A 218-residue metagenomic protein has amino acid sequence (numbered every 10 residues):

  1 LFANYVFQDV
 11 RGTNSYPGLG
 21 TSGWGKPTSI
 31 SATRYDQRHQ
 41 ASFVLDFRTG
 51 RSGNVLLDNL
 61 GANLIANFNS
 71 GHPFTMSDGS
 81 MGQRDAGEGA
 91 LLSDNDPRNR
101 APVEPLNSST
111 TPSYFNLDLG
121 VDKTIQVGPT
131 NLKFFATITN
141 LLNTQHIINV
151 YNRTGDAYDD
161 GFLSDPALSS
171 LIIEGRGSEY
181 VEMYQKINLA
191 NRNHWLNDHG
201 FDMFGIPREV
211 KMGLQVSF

Functional and structural regions predicted by a protein language model:
L1-H72: Gram-negative outer-membrane beta-barrel transporters
N14, S108-T111: Compositionally biased, low-hydrophobicity segments enriched in charged and small polar residues
P17-P27, D94-V103, L189-W195: Flexible, solvent-exposed coil segments and beta strand-coil junctions, predominantly the extracellular/periplasmic
K26-A32, E104-S108, N197-F201: Extracellular loop and loop/strand-boundary signature of outer-membrane beta-barrel proteins
R34, R38-H39, R48, R100 (+2 more regions): Basic side chains
S42-V44, D118-V121: A Trp-anchored, charged/polar loop motif used as the substrate-binding/catalytic surface of acyl/ester-handling
N54-P97, T111-N116, D122-F218: C-terminal beta-signal and adjacent terminal beta-strands/loops of Gram-negative outer-membrane beta-barrel proteins
